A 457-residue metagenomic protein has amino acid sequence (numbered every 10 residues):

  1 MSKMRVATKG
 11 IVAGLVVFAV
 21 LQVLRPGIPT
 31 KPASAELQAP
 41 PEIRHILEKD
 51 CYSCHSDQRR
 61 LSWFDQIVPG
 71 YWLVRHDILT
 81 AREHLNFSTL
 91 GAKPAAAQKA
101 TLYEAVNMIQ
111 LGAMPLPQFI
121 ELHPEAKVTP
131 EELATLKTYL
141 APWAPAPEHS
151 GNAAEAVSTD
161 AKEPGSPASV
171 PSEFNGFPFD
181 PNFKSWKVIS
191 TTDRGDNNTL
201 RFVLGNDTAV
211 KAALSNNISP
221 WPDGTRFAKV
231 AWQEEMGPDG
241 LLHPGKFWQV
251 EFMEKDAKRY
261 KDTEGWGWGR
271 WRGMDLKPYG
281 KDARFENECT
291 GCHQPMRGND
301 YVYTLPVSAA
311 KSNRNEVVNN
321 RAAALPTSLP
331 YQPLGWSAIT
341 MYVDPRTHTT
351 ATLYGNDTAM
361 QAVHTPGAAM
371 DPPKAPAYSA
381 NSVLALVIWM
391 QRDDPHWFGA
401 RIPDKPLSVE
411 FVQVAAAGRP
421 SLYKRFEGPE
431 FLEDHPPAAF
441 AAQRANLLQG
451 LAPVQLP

Functional and structural regions predicted by a protein language model:
M4-F87, K93-A153, R194, I218-T340 (+2 more regions): Sequence context surrounding c-type heme c attachment/ligation sites in exported
C51-S56, P167-S219, R314-A380, A385-V387: N-terminal secretory signal peptides
P145-P167: Pro/Ala/Gly-rich low-complexity, hydrophilic intrinsically disordered segments
